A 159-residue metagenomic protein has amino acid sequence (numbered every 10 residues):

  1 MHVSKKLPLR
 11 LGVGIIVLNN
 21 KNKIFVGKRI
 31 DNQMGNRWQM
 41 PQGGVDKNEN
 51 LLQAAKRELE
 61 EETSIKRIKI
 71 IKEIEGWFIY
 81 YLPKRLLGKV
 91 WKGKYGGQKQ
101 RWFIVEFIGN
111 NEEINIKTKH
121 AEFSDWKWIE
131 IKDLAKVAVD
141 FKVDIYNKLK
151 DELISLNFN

Functional and structural regions predicted by a protein language model:
H2-I24, G44-K47: Conserved N-terminal beta-strand and adjoining loop/helix that marks the start of the Nudix/MutT-like hydrolase domain
P8-R10, N19, Q33, Y95-Q98 (+1 more regions): A generic fold-level signal
I24, Q33-M34: Flexible, glycine-rich phosphate/dinucleotide-binding loops and adjacent beta-alpha linkers at cofactor/substrate
N36-G43: Conserved acetyl-CoA binding element of GNAT-fold acetyltransferases
V45-D140: Unchanged
I131-N159: Charged phosphate-binding loop/patch that engages nucleotide di/tri-phosphates or the phosphate backbone of nucleic
